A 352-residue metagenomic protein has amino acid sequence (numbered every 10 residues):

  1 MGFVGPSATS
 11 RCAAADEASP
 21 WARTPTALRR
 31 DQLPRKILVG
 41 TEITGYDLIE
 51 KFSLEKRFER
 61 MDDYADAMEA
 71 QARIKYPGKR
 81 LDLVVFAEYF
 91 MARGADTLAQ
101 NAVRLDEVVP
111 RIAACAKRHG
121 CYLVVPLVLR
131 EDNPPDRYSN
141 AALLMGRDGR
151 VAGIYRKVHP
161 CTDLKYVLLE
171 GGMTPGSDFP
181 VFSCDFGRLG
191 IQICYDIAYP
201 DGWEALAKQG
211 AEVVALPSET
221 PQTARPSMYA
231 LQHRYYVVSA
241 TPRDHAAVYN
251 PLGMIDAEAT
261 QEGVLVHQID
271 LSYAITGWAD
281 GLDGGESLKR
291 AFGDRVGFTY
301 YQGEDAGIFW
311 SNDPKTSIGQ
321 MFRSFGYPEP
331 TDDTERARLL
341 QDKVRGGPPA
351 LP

Functional and structural regions predicted by a protein language model:
M1-P20: N-terminal export signals
L28-G40, V181-G190: Beta-strand-turn-beta hairpins that frame and shape the catalytic cleft of phosphate-ester-processing enzymes
G45-R60, K165-G171: Acidic/histidine-rich helix-loop elements that form or flank divalent-metal/phosphate-binding sites at the catalytic
F58-D148, T220, Q232: Cys-nucleophile CN-hydrolase/nitrilase-fold catalytic domain and related Cys-dependent amidase chemistry that acts on
L105-L123, I197-Y301: CN hydrolase (nitrilase-like) catalytic-core segments centered on the catalytic cysteine and neighboring Lys/Glu
V125-L127, N140-L144, P180-F182, A246-Y249 (+1 more regions): Short beta-strand scaffold segments in enzyme catalytic cores
N133-Q209, A224-M228, Q232: Active-site catalytic loop in hydrolytic enzyme cores
S272-P352: A short C-terminal boundary segment appended to hydrolase-like catalytic domains
